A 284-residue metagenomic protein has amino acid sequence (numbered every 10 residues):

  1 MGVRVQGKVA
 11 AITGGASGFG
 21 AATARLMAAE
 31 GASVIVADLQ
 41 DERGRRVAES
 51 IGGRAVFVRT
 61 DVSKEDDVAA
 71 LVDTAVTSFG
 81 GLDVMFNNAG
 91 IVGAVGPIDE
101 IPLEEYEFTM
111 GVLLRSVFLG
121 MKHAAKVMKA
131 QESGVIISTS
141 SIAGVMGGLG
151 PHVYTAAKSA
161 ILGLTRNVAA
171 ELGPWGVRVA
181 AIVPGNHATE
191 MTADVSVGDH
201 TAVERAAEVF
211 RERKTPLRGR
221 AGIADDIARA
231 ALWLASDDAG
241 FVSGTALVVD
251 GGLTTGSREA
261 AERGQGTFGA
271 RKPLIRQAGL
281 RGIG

Functional and structural regions predicted by a protein language model:
G2, V92-V95, S243-G284: Short C-terminal tail/terminal secondary-structure segment of NAD(P)H-dependent dehydrogenase/reductase domains
V3-I35: Canonical Rossmann dinucleotide-binding motif of NAD(H)/NADP(H)-dependent dehydrogenases/reductases, specifically
G96-I98, P102-E107, R211-E212: Substrate-binding pocket helix/loop in short-chain dehydrogenase/reductase
M121, A157, T165: Active-site helix of classical SDR
K126, A170-P174, G240: Alpha-helical segment proximal to the catalytic Tyr-Lys
S141: Residue(s) in the substrate-gating loop at a strand-loop-helix junction that position the organic substrate next
A181, V203-V242, L247-G251, A278-G284: C-terminal helical subdomain
